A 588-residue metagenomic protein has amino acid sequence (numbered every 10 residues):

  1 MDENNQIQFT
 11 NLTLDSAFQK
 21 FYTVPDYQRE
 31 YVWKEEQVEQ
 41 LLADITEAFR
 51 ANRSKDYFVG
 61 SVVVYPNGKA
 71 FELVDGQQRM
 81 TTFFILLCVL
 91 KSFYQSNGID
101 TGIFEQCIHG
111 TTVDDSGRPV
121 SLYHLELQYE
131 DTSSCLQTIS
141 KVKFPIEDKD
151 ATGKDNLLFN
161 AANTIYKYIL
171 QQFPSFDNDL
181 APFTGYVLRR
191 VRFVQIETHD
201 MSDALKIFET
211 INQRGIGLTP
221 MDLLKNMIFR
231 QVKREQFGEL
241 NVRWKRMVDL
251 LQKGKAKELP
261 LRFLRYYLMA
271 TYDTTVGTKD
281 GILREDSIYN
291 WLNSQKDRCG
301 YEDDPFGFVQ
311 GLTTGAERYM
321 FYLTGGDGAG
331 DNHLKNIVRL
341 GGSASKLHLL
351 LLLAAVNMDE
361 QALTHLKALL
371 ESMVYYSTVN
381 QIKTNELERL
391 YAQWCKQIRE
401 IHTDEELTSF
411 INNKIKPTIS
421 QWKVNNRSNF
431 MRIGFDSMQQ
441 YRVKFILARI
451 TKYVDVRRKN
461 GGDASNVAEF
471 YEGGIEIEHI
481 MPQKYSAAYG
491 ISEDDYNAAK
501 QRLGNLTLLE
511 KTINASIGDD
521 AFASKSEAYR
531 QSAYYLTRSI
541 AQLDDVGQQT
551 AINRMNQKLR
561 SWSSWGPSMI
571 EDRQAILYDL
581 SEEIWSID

Functional and structural regions predicted by a protein language model:
D2-V276, A533, S539, L559-I570 (+1 more regions): Glycine- and hydrophobic-rich flexible loops that cap the catalytic core of alpha/beta enzyme folds
Q37, F71-R79, F183-L188, I196-D203 (+7 more regions): Secondary-structure capping and boundary motifs in well-ordered enzyme cores
D44-K69, L407-D544, I570-R573, L577-S581 (+1 more regions): Betabetaalpha-Me/HNH-type nuclease active-site subdomain
E47, V89-S96, T210-Q213, G217 (+10 more regions): Short, well-ordered loop/turn and helix-capping segments at boundaries between secondary-structure elements and domains
S61-V62, A70-E72, R79-M80, R190-F193 (+11 more regions): Beta-sheet entry/capping signal
F208-T210, P220-L224, I288, Q361-S372 (+3 more regions): Composition- and surface-driven signal marking solvent-exposed, interaction-prone regions in large proteins
M221-L224, F229-A448: A cross-family structural signal marking well-folded subdomains
Q361-A368, Y375-T378, I382-N385, E527-D588: C-terminal, well-folded lobe of enzymatic/effector domains
